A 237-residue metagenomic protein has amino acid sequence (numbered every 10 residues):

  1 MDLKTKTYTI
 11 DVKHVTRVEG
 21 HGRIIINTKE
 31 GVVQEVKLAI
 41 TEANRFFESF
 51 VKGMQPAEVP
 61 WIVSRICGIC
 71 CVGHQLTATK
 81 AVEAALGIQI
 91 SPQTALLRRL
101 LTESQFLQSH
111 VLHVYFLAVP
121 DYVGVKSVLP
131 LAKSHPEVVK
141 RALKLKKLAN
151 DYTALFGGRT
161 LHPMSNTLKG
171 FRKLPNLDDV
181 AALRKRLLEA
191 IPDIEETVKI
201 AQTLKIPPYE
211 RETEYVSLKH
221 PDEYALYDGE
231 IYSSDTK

Functional and structural regions predicted by a protein language model:
M1-K237: Active-site bordering "gate/hinge" segments that shape substrate access to catalytic or cofactor-binding pockets
